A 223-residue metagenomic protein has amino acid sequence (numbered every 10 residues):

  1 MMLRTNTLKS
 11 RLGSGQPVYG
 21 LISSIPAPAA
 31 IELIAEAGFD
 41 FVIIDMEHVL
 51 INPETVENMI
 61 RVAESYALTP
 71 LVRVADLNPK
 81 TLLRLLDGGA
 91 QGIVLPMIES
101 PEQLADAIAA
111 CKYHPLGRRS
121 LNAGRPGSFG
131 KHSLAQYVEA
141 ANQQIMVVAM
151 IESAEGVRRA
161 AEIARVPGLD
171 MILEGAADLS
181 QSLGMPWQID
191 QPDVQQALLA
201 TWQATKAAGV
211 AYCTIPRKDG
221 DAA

Functional and structural regions predicted by a protein language model:
M1-A223: Expand to "…catalyze enediolate/carbanion chemistry for C-C bond making/breaking, isomerization, decarboxylation
